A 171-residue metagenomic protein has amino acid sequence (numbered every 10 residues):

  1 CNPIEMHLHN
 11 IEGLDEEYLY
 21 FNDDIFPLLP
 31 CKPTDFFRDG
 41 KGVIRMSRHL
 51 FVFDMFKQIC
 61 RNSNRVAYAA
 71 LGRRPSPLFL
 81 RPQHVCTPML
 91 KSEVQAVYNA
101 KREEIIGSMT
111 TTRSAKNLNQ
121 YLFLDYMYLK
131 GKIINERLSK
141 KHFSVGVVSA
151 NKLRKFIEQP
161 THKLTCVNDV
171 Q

Functional and structural regions predicted by a protein language model:
C1-D15: Active-site-proximal specificity loops/subdomain of glycosyltransferases
N2, E16, N117-Y121, D125: A structural signal for well-ordered alpha-helical segments within the folded catalytic domains of diverse enzymes
H7, A70, V97, Y126 (+1 more regions): Residues that form generic nucleotide/phosphate-binding pockets
H7-L8, M109-T112, K152-R154: Generic recognition of flexible, low-complexity loop/linker segments
D15-L28: Short beta-strand-to-loop acidic/aromatic patch adjacent to the donor-nucleotide binding site
F26-P30, D35-R38, K152: Short catalytic/ligand-binding loop motif for oxyanion handling, primarily in non-cytosolic enzymes, centered on
F37, G42-N117: Long, charge-rich alpha-helical interaction segments
N119-Q171: Long, low-complexity C-terminal extensions of enzymes
